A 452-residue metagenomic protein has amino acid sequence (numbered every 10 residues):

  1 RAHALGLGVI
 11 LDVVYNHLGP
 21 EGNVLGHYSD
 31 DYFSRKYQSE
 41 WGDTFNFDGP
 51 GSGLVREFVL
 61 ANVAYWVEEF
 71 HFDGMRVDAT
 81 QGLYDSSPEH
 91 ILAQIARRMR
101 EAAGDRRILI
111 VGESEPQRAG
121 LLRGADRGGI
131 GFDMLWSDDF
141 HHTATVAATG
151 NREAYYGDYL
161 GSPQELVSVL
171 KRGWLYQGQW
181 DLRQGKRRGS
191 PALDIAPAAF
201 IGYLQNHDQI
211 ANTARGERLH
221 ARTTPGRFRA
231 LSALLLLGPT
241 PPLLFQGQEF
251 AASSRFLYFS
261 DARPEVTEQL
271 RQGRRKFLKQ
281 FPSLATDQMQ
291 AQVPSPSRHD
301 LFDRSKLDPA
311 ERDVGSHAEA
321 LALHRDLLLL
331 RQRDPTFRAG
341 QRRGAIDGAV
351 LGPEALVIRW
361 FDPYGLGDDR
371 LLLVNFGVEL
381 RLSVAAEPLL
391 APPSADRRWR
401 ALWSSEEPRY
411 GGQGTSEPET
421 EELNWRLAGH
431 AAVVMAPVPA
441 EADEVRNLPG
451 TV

Functional and structural regions predicted by a protein language model:
R1-G104, I108-L109, G120-L121: Substrate-binding/active-site clefts of carbohydrate-active enzymes
L7, S52, V59, E68 (+7 more regions): Active-site-proximal structural scaffolding
N16-E21, R76, G82-S86, Q117-L121 (+5 more regions): Flexible loop/turn segments at secondary-structure boundaries
E40-F45, D208-R215, D303: Substrate-binding rim/cap in mid-to-C-terminal beta-strand-loop elements of soluble/periplasmic
L60, E68-H71, L204, L237-G238 (+1 more regions): Alpha-helix termination/capping residues and helix-transition junctions
L92, A96-T286, L372-G377: Conserved alpha/beta catalytic core and glycan-binding cleft of carbohydrate-active enzymes
R215-R229, L234-V452: Carbohydrate-interacting/catalytic domains
